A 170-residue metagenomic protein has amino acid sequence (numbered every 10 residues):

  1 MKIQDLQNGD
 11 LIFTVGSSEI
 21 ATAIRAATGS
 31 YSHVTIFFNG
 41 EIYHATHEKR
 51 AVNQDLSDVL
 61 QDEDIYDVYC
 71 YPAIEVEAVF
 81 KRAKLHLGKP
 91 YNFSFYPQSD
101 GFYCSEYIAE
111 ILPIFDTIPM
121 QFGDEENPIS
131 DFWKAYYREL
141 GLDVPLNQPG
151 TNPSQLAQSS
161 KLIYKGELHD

Functional and structural regions predicted by a protein language model:
M1-D170: Cysteine-nucleophile amide-bond enzymes
